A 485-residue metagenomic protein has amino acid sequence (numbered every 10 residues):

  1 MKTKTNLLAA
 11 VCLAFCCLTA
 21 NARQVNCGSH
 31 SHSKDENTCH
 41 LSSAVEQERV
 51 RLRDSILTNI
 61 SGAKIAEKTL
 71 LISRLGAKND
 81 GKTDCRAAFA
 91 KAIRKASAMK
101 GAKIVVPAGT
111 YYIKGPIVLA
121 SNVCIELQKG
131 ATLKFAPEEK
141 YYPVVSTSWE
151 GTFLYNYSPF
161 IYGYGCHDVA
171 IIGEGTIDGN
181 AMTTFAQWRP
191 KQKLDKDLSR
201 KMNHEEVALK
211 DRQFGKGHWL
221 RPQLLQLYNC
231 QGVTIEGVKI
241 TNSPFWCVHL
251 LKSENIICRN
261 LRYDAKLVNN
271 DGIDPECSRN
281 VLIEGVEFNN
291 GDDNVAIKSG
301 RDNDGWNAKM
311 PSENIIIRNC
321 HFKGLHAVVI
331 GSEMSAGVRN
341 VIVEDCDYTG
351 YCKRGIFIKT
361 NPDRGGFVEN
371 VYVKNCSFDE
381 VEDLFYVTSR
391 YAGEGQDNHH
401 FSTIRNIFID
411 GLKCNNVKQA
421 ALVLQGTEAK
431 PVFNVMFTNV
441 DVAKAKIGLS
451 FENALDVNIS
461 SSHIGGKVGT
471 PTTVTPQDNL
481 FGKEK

Functional and structural regions predicted by a protein language model:
K2-C124, Q128-E236, F245, R259-L261 (+5 more regions): Extracellular "leader-to-stem" segments immediately downstream of a signal peptide or signal-anchor in secreted/lumenal
K68, A102, G109, G115 (+23 more regions): The right-handed parallel beta-helix/beta-solenoid scaffold, focusing on the short coil/turn and N-cap positions
K78-D80, D302-W306, A336-G337, R364 (+1 more regions): Short, small-residue-enriched loops and turns at beta-alpha junctions that line or gate enzyme active sites
G101, G115-P116, A136-E138, N180-T184 (+11 more regions): Short glycine/acidic-rich loop motifs that flank beta-strands on beta-rich extracellular proteins
T110, K252, R279, S299-R301 (+5 more regions): Active-site-proximal loop/turn and secondary-structure-junction residues that shape catalytic pockets, frequently
K129-G130, H167-G175, Q231-T241, E254-A265 (+10 more regions): Right-handed parallel beta-helix
D195-H204, N303-K309, E394-D397: Intrinsically disordered, low-complexity Ser/Thr- and acidic-rich flexible linkers and loops, especially at boundaries
R354-K485: Extracellular beta-rich repeat passengers
